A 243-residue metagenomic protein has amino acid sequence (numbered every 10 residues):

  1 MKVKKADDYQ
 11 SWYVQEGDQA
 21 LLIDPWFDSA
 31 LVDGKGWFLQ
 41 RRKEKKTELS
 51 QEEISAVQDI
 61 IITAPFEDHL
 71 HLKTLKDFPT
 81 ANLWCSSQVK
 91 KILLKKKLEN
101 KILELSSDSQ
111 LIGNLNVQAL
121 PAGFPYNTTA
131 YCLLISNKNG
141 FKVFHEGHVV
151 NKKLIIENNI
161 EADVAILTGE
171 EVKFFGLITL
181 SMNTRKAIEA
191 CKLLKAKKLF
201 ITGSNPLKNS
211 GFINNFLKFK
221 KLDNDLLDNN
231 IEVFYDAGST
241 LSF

Functional and structural regions predicted by a protein language model:
M1-E44, N214, N229, S239: Zn-dependent metallo-beta-lactamase
K5, K97-S109, I156-E161, T184-F243: Binuclear metal-ion centers of metallo-dependent hydrolases, dominated by the metallo-beta-lactamase
D8-Q10, D28-A30, P65-L70, K90-L93 (+5 more regions): Active-site environment of divalent metal-dependent phosphoester hydrolases
Q19-I61, L72-K73, V150-N158: Pre-active-site segment of Zn-dependent metallo-hydrolases
L22-D24, V57-L70, W84-S87, V143-V149 (+3 more regions): Active-site neighborhood of phospho(di)ester-bond hydrolases with catalytic His/Asp-centered motifs
K45-S109: Active-site HxH/HxHxD metal-binding segment of metal-dependent hydrolases
C85-G140, L227, I231-F243: Metallo-beta-lactamase
G123-K192: Active-site-proximal loop/helix segments of hydrolase catalytic cores
